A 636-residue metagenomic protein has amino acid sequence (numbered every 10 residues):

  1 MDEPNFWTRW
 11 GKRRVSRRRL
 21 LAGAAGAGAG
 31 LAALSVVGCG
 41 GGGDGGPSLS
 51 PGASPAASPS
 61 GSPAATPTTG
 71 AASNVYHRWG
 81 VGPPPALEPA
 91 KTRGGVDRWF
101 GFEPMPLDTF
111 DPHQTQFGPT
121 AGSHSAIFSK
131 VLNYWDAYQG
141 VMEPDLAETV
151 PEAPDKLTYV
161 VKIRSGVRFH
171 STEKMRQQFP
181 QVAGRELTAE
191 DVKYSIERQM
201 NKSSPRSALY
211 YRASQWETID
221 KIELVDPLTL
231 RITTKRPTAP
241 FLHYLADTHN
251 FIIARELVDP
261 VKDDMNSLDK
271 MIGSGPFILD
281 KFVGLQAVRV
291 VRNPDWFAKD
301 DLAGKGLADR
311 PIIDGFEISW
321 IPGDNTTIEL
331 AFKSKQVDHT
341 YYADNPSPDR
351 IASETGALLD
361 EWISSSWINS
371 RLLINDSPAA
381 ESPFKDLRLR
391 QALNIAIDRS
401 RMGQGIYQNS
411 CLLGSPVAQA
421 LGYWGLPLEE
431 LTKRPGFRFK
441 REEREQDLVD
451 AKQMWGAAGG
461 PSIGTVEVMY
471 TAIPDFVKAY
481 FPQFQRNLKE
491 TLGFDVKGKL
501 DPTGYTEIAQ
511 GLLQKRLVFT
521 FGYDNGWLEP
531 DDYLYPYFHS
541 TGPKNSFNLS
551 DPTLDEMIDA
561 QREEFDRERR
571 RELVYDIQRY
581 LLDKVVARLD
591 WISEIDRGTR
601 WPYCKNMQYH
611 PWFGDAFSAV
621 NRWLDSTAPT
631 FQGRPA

Functional and structural regions predicted by a protein language model:
M1-V15, A27-L34: N-terminal secretory signal peptides
A25-V37, G101, G122, V283-V288 (+5 more regions): Detector for C-terminal structural segments
W79-P85, G95-P154, E197, I272: N-terminal lobe/hinge region of extracytoplasmic solute-binding protein
V81-G82, F277, S410-A457, A472-A479: Structural transition elements
H170, T233-I253, M271-T327, R350-N369: Aromatic-rich, solvent-exposed beta-strand/loop patch
E190-K193, R198-V258, P276-V283: Surface-exposed binding/hinge segments that line and control ligand-binding clefts or catalytic entry sites
K202-L209, K221-L224, D280-V291, S319-E381 (+2 more regions): Extracellular/periplasmic solute-recognition and catalytic clefts
G284-Q286, A303, S319-T327, K333-V337 (+5 more regions): Ligand/substrate-recognition segments at binding pockets and active sites
